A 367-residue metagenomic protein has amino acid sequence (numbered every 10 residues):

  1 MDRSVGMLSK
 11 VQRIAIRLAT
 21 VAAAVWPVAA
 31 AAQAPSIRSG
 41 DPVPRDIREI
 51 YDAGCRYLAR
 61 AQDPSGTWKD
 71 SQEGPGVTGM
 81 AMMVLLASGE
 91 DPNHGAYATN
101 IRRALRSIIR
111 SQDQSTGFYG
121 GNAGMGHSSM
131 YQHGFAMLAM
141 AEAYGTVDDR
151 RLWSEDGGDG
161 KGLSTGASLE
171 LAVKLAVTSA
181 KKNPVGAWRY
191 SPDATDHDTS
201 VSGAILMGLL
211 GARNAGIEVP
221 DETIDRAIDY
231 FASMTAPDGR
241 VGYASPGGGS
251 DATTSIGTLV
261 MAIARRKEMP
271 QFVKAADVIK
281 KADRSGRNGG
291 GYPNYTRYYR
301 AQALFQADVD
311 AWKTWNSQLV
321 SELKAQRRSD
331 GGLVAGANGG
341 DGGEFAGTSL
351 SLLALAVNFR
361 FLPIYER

Functional and structural regions predicted by a protein language model:
R3, R328-G339: Short helix/strand-capping connector loops at secondary-structure junctions
R3-A19: Bacterial N-terminal signal peptides that target proteins for export
P27-A29: N-terminal signal peptide c-region/cleavage motif recognized by signal peptidases
Q33-A53, P64-N100, D113-D225, S233-D277 (+2 more regions): An alpha-helical repeat/solenoid feature that recognizes helix-turn-helix modules
G54, L58, A104-I108, A176 (+3 more regions): Buried hydrophobic core positions in alpha-solenoid tandem helical repeats
A59-P64, A180, E322-R327: Short beta-strand segments and strand-loop junctions that repeat across beta-rich extracellular domains
R327-R328, E344: Predominantly the C-terminal beta-signal and adjacent terminal strand-loop region of outer-membrane beta-barrel
